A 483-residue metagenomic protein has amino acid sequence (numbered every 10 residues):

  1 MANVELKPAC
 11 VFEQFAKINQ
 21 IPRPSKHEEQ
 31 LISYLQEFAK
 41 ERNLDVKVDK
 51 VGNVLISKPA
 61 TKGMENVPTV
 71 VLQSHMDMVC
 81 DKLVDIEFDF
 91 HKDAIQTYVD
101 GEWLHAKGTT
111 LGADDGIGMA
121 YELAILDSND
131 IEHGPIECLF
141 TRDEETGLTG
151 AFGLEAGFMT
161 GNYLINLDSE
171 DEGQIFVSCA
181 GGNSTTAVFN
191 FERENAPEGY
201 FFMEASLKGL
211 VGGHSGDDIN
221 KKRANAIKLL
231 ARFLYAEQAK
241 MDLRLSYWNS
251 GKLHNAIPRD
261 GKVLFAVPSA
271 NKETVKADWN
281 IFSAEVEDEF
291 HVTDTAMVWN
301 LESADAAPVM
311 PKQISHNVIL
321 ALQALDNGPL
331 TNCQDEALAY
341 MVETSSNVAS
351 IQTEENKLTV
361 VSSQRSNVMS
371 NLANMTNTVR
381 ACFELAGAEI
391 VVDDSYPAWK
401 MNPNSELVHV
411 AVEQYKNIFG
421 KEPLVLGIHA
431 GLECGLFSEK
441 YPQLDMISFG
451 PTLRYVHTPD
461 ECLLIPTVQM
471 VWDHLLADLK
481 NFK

Functional and structural regions predicted by a protein language model:
A2-E102: Acidic/His- and Gly-rich active-site-bordering loop/insert found across diverse amide/peptide-bond hydrolases
L6-V11, E343-N356, S363, F419-H474: Zn-dependent metallopeptidase/amidohydrolase metal-coordination segment
M64-T146, A151-N162, F202, S315 (+4 more regions): Active-site metal-coordination/substrate-binding segment of hydrolases, especially metallo-dependent peptidases
E102-H105, E145-T146, G153-R365: Midchain, well-structured core segments that form catalytic/ion-binding scaffolds
D218, N225-K228, R232-W248, M401-L444: Active-site-adjacent substrate-binding region of metalloamidase/peptidase-like peptide-processing proteins
R223-K240, P268-K272, I319-D326, N332 (+3 more regions): His/Asp/Glu-rich mid-to-C-terminal helical/loop segments that flank catalytic regions of hydrolases
M341-A430: Substrate-recognition/cap regions that form aromatic- and gly/pro-loop-enriched pockets for small-molecule ligands
